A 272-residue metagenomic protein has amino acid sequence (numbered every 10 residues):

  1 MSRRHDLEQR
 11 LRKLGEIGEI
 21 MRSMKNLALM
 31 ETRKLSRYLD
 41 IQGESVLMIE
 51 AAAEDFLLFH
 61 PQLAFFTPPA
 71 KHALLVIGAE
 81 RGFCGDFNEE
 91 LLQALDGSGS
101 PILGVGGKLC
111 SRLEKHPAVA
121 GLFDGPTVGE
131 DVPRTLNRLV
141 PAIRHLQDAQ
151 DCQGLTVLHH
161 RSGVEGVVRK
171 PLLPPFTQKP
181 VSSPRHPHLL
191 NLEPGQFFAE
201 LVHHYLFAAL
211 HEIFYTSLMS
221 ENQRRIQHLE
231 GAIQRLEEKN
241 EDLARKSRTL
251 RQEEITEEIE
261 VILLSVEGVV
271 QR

Functional and structural regions predicted by a protein language model:
M1-R272: N-terminal assembly/interaction segments in proteins that build large macromolecular machines
